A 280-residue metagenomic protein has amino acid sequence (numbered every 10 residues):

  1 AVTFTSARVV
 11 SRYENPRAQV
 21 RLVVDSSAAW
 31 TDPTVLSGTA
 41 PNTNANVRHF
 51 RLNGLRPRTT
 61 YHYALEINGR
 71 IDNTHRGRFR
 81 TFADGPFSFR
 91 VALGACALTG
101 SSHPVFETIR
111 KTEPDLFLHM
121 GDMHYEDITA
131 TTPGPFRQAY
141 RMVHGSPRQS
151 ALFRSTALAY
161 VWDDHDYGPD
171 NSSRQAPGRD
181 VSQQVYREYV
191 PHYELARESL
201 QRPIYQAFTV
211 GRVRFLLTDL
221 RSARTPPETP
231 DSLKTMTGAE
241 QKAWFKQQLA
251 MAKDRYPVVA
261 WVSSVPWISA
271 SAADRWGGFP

Functional and structural regions predicted by a protein language model:
A1-P280: Metal-dependent phosphoester/phosphodiester hydrolase catalytic core
